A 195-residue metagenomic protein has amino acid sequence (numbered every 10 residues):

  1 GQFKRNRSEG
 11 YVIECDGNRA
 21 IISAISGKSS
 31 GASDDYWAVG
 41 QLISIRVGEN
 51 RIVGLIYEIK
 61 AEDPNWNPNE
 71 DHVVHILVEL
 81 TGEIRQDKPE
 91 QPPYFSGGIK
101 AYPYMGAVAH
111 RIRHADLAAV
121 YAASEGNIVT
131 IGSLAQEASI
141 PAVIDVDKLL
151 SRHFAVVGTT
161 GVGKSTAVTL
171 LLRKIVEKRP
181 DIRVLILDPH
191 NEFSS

Functional and structural regions predicted by a protein language model:
G1-V120: Long, basic/Gly/Ser/Thr-rich N-terminal segments that mediate initial subcellular attachment or targeting
H114-A115, Y121-S133: Extreme N-terminal, non-catalytic leader segments that precede Walker-type/kinase nucleotide-binding cores
I128-S195: Glycine-rich phosphate-binding loop of nucleotide-binding enzymes
